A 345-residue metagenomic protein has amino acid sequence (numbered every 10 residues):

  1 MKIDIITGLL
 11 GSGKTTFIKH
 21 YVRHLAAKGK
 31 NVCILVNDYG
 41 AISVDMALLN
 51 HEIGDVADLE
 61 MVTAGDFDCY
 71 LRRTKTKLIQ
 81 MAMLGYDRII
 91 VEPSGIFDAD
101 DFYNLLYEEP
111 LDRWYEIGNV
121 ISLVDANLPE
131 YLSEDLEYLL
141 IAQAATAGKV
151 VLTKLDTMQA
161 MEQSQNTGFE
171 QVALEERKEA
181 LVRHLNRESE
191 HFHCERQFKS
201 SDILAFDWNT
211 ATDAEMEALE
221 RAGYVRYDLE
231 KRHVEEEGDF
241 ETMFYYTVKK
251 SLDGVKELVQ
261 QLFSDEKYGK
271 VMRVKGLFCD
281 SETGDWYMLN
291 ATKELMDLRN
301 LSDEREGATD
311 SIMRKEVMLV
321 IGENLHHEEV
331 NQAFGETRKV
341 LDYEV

Functional and structural regions predicted by a protein language model:
K2-S12, T16-S133: Nucleotide-state-sensitive switch-loop elements of NTP-binding domains
T15-K19, E137, K256-Q260: Short amphipathic alpha-helical segment that frequently serves as the phosphate-/nucleotide-binding helix
C33-L35, K275, V320: Short, hydrophobic beta-strand segments that form beta-sheet elements in well-ordered domains
D38, E92, A147, T153 (+1 more regions): Residue-level signal for inorganic ion chemistry
M81, I96-H193: Conserved C-terminal guanine-recognition region of P-loop GTPase G domains, centered on the G4
T146-K149, T157-S311, L325-H327, E336 (+1 more regions): C-terminal accessory "lid"/substrate-recognition subdomains
R314-V317, G322-L325: Conserved NTP phosphate-binding and transfer environment spanning the P-loop NTPase/kinase superfamily
